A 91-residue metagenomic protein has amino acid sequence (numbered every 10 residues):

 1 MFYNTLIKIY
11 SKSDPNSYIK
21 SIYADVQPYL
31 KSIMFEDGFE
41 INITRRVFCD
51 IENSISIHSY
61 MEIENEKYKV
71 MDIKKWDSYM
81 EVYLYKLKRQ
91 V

Functional and structural regions predicted by a protein language model:
M1-F48, D72-V91: N-terminal disorder-to-order initiation segments that are Gly/Lys/Arg-biased and fold into the first beta/loop/alpha
D50-I55: Short, surface-exposed secondary-structure edge patches
I63-N65: Structural motif
Y68-V70: Short, isolated positions in well-ordered beta-strands
